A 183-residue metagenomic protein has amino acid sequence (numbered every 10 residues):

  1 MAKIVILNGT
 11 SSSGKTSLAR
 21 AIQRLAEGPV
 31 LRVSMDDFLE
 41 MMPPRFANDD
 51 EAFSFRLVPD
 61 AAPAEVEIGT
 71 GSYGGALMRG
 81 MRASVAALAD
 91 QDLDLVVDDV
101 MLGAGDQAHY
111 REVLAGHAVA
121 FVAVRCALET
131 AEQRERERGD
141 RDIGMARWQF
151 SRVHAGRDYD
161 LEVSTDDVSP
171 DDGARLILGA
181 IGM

Functional and structural regions predicted by a protein language model:
L7: Hydrophobic anchor at the beta1->P-loop junction of P-loop NTPases
T10: P-loop (Walker A) phosphate-binding loop of NTP-binding proteins
S13: ATP-binding Walker
T16: Walker A/P-loop
A21-A76: Conserved substrate/cofactor phosphate-moiety recognition/catalytic segment in nucleotide-dependent phosphotransferases
A64-A115: Glycine-rich phosphate-binding loop used to anchor ATP phosphates in small-molecule kinases, encompassing both
A115-R136, V163: Conserved phosphate-donor/acceptor-positioning beta-strand/loop module used by diverse small-molecule
Q133-G179, M183: Small-molecule kinase domains that catalyze NTP-dependent phosphoryl transfer to phosphate-bearing small molecules
